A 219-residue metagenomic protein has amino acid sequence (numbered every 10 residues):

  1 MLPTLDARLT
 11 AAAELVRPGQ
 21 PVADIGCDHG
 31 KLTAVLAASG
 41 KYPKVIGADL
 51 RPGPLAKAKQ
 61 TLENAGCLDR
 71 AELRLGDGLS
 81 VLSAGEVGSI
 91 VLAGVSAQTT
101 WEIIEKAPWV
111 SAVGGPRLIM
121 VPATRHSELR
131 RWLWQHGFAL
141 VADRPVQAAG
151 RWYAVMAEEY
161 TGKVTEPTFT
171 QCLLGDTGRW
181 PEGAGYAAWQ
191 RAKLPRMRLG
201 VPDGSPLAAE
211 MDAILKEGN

Functional and structural regions predicted by a protein language model:
M1-Q20, A34: S-adenosyl-L-methionine
L2-A7, S80-V81, E86, Q98-N219: Class I S-adenosyl-L-methionine
G19-D28: Conserved class I S-adenosyl-L-methionine
H29-K41: Conserved SAM-binding loop of SAM-dependent methyltransferases across substrates and taxa, primarily the Class I
K44-D49: Conserved SAM-binding motif I beta-strand of class I
R51-G53: Conserved SAM/SAH-binding beta-strand->alpha-helix loop
A56-G85: S-adenosyl-L-methionine
E86-G94: Short SAM/SAH-binding signature in class I
